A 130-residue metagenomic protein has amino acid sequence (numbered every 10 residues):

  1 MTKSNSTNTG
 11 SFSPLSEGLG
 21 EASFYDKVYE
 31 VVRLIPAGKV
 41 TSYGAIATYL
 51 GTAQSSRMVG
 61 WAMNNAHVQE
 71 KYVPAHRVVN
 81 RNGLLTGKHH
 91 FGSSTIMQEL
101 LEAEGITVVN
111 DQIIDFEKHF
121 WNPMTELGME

Functional and structural regions predicted by a protein language model:
T2-E130: Nucleic acid-binding interface residues in structured DNA/RNA-binding domains, emphasizing the DNA-engaging scaffolds
